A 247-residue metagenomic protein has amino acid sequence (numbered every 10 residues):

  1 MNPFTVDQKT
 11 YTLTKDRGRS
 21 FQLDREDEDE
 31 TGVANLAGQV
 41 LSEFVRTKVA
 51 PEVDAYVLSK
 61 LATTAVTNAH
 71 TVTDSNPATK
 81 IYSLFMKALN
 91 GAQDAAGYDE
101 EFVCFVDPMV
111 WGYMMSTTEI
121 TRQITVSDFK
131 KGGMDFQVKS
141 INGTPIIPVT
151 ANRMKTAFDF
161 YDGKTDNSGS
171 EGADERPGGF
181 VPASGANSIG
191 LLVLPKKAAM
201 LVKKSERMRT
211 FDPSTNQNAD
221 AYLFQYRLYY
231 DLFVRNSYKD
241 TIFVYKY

Functional and structural regions predicted by a protein language model:
V6-H70, Q93-P108, N216-V234: Long, contiguous amphipathic alpha-helices that act as assembly "spine/axial" helices in icosahedral shell and virion
D7-T14, N76, K80, T117-Y247: Sequence/fold signature of self-assembling virion shell proteins
F44, K87-G91, D240-T241: Short, hydrophobic/aromatic alpha-helical segments in well-folded domains
A65-K139: Extended, solvent-exposed, turn-rich assembly/linker loops in the middle of proteins
